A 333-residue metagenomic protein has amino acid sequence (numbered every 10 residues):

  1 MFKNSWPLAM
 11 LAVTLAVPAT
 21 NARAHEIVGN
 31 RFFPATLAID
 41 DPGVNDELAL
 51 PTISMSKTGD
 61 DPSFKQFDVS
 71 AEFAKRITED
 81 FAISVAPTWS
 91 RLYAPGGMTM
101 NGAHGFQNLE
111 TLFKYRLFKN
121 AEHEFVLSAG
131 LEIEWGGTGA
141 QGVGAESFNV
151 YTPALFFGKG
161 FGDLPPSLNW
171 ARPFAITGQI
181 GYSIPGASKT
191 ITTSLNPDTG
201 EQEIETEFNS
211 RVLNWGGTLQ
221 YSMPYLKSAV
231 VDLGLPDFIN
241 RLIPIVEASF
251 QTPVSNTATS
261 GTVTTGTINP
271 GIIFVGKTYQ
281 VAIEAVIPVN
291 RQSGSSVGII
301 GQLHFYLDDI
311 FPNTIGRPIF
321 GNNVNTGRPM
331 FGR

Functional and structural regions predicted by a protein language model:
M1-A9: Bacterial N-terminal signal peptides that target proteins for export
M1-F2, V17, D309: Intrinsic disorder/low-complexity segments
F2-K3, T20, F113: Generic cytosolic/nucleocytoplasmic N-terminal low-complexity/intrinsically disordered segments
T14-R23: C-terminal segment of classical bacterial N-terminal signal peptides
R23-R333: Transmembrane beta-barrel domains of Gram-negative outer membranes and organellar outer membranes
